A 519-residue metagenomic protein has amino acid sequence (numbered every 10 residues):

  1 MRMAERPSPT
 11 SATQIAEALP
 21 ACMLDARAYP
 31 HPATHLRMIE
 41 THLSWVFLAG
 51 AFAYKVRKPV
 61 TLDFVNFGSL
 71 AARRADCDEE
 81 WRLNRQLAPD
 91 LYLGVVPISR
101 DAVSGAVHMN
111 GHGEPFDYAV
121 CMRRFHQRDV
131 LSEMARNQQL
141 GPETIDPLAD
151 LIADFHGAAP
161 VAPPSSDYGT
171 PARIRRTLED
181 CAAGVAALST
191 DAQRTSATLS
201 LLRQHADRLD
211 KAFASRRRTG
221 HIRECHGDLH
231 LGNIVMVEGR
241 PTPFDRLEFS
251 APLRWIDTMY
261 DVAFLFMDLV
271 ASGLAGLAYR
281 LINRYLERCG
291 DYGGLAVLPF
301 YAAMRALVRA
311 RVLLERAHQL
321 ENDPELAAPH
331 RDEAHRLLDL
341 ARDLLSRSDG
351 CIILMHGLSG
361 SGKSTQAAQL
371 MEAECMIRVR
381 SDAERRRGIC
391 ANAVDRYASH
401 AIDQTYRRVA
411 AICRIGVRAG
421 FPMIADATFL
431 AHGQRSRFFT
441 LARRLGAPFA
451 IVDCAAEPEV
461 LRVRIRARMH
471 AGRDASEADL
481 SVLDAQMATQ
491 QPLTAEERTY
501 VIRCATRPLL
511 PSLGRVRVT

Functional and structural regions predicted by a protein language model:
A16-H226, L231-V308: Conserved ATP-binding subdomain of kinase catalytic cores across diverse folds
H221, S348-I353, A419-F421: Pre-Walker A (Motif I) flank of P-loop NTPase domains
R311-M355, S359: ATP/Mg2+ or Mg2+-diphosphate-binding catalytic cores that bind nucleotide phosphates or diphosphates via glycine-rich
K363: Conserved lysine of the Walker
Q366, L370: Hydrophobic positions on the alpha1 helix immediately C-terminal to the Walker A/P-loop
M371-F421, V463, A467: Conserved substrate/cofactor phosphate-moiety recognition/catalytic segment in nucleotide-dependent phosphotransferases
L445-I465: Conserved phosphate-donor/acceptor-positioning beta-strand/loop module used by diverse small-molecule
A467-T519: Small-molecule kinase domains that catalyze NTP-dependent phosphoryl transfer to phosphate-bearing small molecules
